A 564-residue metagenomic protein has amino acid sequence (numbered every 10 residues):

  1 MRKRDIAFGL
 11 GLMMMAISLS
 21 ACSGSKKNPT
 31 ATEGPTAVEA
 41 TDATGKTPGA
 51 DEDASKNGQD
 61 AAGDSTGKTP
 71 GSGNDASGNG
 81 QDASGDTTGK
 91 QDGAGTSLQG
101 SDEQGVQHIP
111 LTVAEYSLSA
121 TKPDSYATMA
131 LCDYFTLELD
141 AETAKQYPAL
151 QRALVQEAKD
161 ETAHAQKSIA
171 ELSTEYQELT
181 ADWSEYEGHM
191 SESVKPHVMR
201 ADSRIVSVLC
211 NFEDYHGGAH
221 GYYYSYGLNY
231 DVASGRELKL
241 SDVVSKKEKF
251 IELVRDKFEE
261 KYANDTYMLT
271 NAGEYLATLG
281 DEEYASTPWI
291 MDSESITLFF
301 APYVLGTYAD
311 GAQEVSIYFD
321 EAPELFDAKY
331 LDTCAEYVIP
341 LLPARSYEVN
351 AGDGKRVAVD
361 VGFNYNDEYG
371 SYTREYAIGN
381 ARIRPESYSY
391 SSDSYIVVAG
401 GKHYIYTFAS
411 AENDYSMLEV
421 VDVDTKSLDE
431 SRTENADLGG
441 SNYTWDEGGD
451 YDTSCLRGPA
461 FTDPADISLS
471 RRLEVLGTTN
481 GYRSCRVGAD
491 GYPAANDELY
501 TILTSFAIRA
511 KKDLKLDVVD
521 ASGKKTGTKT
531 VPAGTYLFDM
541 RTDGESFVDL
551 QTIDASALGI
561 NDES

Functional and structural regions predicted by a protein language model:
M1-L10: Bacterial N-terminal signal peptides that target proteins for export
I17-A21: C-terminal motif of bacterial Sec signal peptides marking the signal peptidase cleavage site
S23-A43, A62: Short, low-complexity, disordered segments immediately C-terminal to signal peptides in bacterial exported proteins
G89-G352, G362-R374, S387-I396, S416 (+3 more regions): Compositionally biased intrinsically disordered regions enriched in Thr/Gly
T96, A489-V531, M540-D554, I560-S564: SH3-family beta-barrel domains
V232, S371-S387, E419-D437, R483-D497: Surface-exposed loop/turn elements that mediate protein-protein interactions on large endomembrane-trafficking
A344-E368, A399-Y406, A460, A465 (+1 more regions): Acidic, glycine-anchored loop motifs typical of Ca2+
S389-I396, A436-A460: Repeated scaffold domains used in trafficking and secretory/extracellular systems, primarily beta-propellers
